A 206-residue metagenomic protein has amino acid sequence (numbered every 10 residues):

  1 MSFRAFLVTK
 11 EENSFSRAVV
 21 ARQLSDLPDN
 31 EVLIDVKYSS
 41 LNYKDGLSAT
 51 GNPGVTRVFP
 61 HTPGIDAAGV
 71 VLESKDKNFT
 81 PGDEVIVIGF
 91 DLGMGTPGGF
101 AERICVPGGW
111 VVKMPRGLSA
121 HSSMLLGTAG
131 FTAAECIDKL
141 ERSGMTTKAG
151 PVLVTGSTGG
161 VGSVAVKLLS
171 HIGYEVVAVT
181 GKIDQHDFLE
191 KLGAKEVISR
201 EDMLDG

Functional and structural regions predicted by a protein language model:
M1-L7, E12-S14: Eukaryotic N-terminal low-complexity, Ser/Thr- and Lys/Arg-rich leader segments that predominantly function as
N13-Q23, N52: Short glycine/threonine/proline-enriched tight-turn/helix- or strand-capping micro-motif at secondary-structure
L24-L41, N52-L92, G98: Glycine-rich beta-strand-centered segment in the early N-terminal region that forms part of a ligand/cofactor-binding
K44-T50: Cytochrome P450 core scaffold surrounding the K-helix E-X-X-R motif and the conserved "meander" helix-loop region
V87-G156: NAD(P)H dinucleotide-binding glycine-rich loop of Rossmann-like/cofactor-binding domains, especially the beta1-alpha1
A133, V166, S170: Gly/Ala-rich phosphate-binding loop of Rossmann-like dinucleotide-binding domains, activating on the conserved
V154, S170-G206: Adenosine-nucleotide cofactor-binding segment
T158, G162-V166: N-terminal Rossmann NAD(P)H-binding glycine-rich loop of SDR-like oxidoreductase domains
